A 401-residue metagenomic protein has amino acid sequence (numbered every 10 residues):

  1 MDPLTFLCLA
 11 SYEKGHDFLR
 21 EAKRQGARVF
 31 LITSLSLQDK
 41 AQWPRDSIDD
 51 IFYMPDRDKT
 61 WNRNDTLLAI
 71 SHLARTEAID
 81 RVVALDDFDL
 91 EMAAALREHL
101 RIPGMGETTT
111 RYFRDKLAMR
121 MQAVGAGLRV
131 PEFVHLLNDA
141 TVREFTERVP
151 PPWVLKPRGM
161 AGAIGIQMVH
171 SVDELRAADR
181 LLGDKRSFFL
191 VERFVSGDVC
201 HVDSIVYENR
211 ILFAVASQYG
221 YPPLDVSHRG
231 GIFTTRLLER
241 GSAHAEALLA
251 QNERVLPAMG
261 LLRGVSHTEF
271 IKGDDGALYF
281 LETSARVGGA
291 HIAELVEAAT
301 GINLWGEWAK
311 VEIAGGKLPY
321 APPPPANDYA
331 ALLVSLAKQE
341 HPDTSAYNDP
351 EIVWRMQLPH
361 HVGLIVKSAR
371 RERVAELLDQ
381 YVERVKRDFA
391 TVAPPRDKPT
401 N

Functional and structural regions predicted by a protein language model:
M1-T108, A140, R370, E376-R396: ATP-binding N-terminal substructure of ATP-dependent carboxylate-amine bond-forming enzymes
L4-F6, V29, W153, I166 (+1 more regions): Conserved hydrophobic helix-helix packing surfaces used for dimerization/oligomerization
G15, G306-N401: Peripheral (often C-terminal) accessory segments that flank ATP-dependent C-N-forming ligase machineries
E98-G165: A conserved helix-loop-beta module that forms one wall/lid of the active-site cleft in ATP-utilizing catalytic domains
R129-P131, R148, P152-L155, I164-H201 (+6 more regions): Conserved ATP-binding module of the ATP-grasp superfamily
L136, I166-S171, I205-Y207, G273 (+1 more regions): Short beta-strand-to-turn element immediately C-terminal to the catalytic PLP-Schiff-base lysine in fold type I
L181-F188, F194-L238, E246-L278, S284-I292 (+2 more regions): Phosphate-binding core of ATP-grasp and ATP-grasp-like enzymes
R286-E307: ATP-dependent carboxylate-activation loops
